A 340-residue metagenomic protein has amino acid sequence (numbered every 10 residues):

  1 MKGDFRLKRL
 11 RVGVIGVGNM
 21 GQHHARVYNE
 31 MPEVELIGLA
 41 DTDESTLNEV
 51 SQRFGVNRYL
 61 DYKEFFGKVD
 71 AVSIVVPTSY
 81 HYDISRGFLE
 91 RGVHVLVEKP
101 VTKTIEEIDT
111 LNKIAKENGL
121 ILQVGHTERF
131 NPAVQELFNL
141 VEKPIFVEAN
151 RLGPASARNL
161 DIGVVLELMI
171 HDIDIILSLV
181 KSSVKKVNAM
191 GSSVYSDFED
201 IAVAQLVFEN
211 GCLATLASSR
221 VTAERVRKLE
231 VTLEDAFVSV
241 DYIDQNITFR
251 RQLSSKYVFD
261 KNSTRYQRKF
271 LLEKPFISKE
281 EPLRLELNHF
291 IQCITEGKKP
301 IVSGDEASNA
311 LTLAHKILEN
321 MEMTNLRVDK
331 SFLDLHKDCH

Functional and structural regions predicted by a protein language model:
K2-F54, I176: N-terminal Rossmann-like dinucleotide-binding module
K2-R6, A71-I74, H289-H340: C-terminal helix-rich "cap/oligomerization" subdomain common to oxidoreductases
H24, F54-N112: Beta-loop-alpha module in the N-terminal Rossmann-like domain of NAD(P)-dependent dehydrogenases, especially those
V56, R91-V93, N118-I121, C212: A short helix->loop->beta-strand "cap" motif at the edges of active sites that frequently abuts
L60, V97, L122-V124, E148 (+1 more regions): Hydrophobic residues in well-ordered beta-strands that form the structural core
T102-N159: A contiguous active-site-proximal alpha/beta segment in oxidoreductase catalytic domains
G125-P132, A155-V184, E286, A307: Mid-domain beta-loop-alpha active-site segment that forms a flexible, acidic cofactor/metal-binding surface
I173-N246, I277, L283-K298, K330-H340: Contiguous beta-strand/loop segments that form the cofactor/metal-binding neighborhood of enzyme cores
